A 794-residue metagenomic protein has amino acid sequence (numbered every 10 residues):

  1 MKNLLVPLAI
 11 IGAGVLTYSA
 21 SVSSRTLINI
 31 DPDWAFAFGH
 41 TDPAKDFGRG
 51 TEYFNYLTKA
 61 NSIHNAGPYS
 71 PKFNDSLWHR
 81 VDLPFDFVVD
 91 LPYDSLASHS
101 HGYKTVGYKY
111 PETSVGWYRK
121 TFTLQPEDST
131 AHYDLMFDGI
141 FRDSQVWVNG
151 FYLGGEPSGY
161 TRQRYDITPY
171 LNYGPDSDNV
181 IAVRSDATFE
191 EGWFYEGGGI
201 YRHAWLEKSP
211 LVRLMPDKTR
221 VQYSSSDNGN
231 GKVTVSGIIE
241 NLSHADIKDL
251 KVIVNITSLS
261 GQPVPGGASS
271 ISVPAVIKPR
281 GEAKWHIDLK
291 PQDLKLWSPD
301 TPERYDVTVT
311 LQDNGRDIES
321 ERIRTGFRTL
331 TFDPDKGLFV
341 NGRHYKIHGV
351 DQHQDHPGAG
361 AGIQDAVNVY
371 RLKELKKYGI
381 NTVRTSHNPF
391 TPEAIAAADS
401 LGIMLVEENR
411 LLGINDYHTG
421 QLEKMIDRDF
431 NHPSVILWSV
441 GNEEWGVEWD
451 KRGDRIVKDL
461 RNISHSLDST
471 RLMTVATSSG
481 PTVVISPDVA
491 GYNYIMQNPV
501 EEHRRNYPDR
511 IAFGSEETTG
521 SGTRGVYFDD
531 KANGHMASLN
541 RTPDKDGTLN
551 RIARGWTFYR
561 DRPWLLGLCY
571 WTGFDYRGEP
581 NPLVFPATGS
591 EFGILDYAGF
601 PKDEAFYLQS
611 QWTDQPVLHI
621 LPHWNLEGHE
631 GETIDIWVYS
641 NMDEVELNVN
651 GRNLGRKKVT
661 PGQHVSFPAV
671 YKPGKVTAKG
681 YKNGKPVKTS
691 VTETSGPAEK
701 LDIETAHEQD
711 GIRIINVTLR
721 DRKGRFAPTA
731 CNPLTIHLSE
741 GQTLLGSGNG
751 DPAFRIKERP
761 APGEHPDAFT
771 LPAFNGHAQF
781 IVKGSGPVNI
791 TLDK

Functional and structural regions predicted by a protein language model:
S21-M136, E191, G197-I200, F574 (+1 more regions): Extended carbohydrate-recognition surfaces in non-catalytic/accessory domains of CAZymes and lectin-like proteins
I30, F38, D46-G67, K72 (+8 more regions): Extended substrate-binding grooves/exosites of carbohydrate-active enzymes
F38-T41, F87-D90, Y108-R220, L242 (+6 more regions): Accessory beta-strand-rich segments of carbohydrate-active enzymes
F73, I247-I253, G266, P299-D306 (+4 more regions): Short flexible loop/turn segments that cap and initiate beta-strands
I167-P169, H286-L296, S666-Y671, E764-G786: Short, hydrophobic beta-strand segments
G174, I238-D333, H664, K672-P673 (+2 more regions): Extended acidic/polar, glycine-enriched regions that form or flank non-catalytic beta-rich accessory modules
V235-I239, I634-S640, K679, D710-P728 (+1 more regions): Beta-strand-rich structural segments
F332, T613-D635, V691-I714, R720-K723 (+1 more regions): Short S/T/G/P-enriched beta-strand
